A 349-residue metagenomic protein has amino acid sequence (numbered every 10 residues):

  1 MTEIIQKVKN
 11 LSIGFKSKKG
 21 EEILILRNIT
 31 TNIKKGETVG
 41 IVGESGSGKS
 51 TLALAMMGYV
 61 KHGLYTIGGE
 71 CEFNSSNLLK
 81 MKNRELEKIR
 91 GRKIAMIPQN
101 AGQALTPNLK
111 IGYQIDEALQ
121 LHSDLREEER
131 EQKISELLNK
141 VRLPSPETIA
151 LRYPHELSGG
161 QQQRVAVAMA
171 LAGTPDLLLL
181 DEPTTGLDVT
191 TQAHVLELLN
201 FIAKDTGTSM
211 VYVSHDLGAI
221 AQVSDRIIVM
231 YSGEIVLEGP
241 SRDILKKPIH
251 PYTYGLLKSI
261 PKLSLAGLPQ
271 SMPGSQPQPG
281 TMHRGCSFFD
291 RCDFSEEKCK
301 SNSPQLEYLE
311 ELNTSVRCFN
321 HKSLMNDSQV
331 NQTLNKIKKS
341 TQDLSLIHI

Functional and structural regions predicted by a protein language model:
I4, E147, P240-L344: Short catalytic/signature loops enriched in Gly
I115, V167, L178, T191 (+1 more regions): Hydrophobic anchor residue at the start of the ABC signature
R152-L157, Q161: Conserved ABC ATPase signature
A172-D176: A short, proline-enriched helix->beta-strand linker immediately N-terminal to the Walker B motif in ABC-type P-loop
L187-G267: P-loop NTP-binding/switch modules centered on Walker-like glycine-rich loops
I347-I349: Conserved small/polar residues in nucleotide/adenosyl-binding loops
